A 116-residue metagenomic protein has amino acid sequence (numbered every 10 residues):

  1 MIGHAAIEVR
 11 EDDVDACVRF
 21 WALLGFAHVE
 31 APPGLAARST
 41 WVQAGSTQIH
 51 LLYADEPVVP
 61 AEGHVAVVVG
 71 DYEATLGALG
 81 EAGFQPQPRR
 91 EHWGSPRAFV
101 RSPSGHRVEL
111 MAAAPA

Functional and structural regions predicted by a protein language model:
M1, P57-E62, H92: Short glycine-enriched loop/turn motifs at secondary-structure junctions
M1-V18, G63-V65, A116: N-terminal beta-strand motif that seeds the catalytic metal site of vicinal oxygen chelate
E8, A66-G70, R101: Short hydrophobic/aromatic beta-strand micro-patches that form the beta-sheet surface supporting nucleotide- or nucleic
E8-Q48: Core segments of cupin and vicinal oxygen chelate
H28-E30, L51, Q85-P88: A short linear hydrophobic-aromatic micro-motif
S39, Q48, A66, R97-F99: Short hydrophobic/aromatic beta-strand element in the GNAT-like acyltransferase core that lines or flanks the acyl-donor
E62-F84, R90: Mid-chain, well-packed structural core segment of small domains
A82-A116: Vicinal oxygen chelate
